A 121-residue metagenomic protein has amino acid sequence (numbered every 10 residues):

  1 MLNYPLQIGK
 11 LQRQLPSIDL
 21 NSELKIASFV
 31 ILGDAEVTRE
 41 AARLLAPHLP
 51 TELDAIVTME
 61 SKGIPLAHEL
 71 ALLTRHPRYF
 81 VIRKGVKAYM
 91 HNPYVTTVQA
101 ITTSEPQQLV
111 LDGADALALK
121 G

Functional and structural regions predicted by a protein language model:
M1-L53: Active-site-facing substrate-recognition patch
G33-V37, V57, I101-E105: Short, flexible loop segments at the rims of nucleotide/cofactor-binding pockets, characterized by
A42-L45, L66-A67, L109-A114: A generic local structural motif
T51, T74, K120: Structured loop/turn residues at beta-strand edges in well-structured enzyme cores
L53-E60: Short glycine-rich phosphate-binding loop at a beta-alpha junction
E60-L66: Gly/Ser/Thr-rich loops at beta-strand to alpha-helix junctions that form or flank small-molecule/cofactor-binding
L66-T74: Short Gly/Thr/Asp-enriched flexible loops that form oxyanion-binding sites at enzyme active sites
P77-G121: Short, glycine/charge-rich flexible loops or terminal/linker lids adjacent to PRPP-binding catalytic cores
